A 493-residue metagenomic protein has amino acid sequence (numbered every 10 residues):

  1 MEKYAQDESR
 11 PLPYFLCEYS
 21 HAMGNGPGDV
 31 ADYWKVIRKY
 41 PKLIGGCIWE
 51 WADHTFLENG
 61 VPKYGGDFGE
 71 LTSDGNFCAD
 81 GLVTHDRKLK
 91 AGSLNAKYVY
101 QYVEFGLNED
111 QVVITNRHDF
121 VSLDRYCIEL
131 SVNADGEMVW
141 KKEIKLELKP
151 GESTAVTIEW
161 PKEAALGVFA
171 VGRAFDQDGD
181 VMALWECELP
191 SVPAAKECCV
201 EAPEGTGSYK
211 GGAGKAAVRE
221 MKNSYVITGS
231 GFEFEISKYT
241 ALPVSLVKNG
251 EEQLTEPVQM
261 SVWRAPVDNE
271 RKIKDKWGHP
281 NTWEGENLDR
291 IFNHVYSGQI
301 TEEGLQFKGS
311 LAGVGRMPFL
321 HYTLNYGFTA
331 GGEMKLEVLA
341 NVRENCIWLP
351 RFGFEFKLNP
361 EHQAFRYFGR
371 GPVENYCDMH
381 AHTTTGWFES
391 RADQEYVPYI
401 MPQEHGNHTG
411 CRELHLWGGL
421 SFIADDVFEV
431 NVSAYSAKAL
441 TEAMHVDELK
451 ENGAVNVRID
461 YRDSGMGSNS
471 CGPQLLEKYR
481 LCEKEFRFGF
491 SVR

Functional and structural regions predicted by a protein language model:
M1, A22-G24, D53-E58, V121 (+7 more regions): Flexible loop/turn segments at secondary-structure boundaries
M1-V113, H118-D124, E129-E137: Extended substrate-binding grooves/exosites of carbohydrate-active enzymes
L71-S73, T84-R87, A91-L94, Y100-Q101 (+3 more regions): Extracellular/periplasmic ectodomains of large secreted or surface enzymes and adhesion receptors
Q111-E147, T154-E159, A165-Q177: Beta-strand-rich binding/interaction modules
G136-M138, G179-A183, G250, R316: Residue-level signal for glycine
W140-K142, A183, E235: A structural microfeature
K162-A202: Terminal connector regions
E163, V192-R493: Beta-strand/loop-rich accessory regions of lumenal/periplasmic or secreted enzymes, predominantly carbohydrate-active
